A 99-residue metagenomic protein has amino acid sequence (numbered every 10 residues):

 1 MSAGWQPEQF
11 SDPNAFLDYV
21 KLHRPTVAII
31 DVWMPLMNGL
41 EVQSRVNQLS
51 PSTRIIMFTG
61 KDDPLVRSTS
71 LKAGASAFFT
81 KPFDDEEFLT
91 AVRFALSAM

Functional and structural regions predicted by a protein language model:
M1-E8: Two-component/phosphorelay signaling modules centered on CheY-like receiver
Q9-V27: Acidic, metal-coordinating helix/loop segments flanking the phosphotransfer/catalytic sites of two-component signaling
S11-D12, N38-E41: Acidic catalytic/metal-coordinating carboxylates
V20-H23, R45-T53, A73: Conserved phosphotransfer cores of two-component systems
M34: Receiver (REC) domain active-site loop signature in two-component systems and cognate sites in sensor histidine kinases
L65, F83-R93: C-terminal output helix
